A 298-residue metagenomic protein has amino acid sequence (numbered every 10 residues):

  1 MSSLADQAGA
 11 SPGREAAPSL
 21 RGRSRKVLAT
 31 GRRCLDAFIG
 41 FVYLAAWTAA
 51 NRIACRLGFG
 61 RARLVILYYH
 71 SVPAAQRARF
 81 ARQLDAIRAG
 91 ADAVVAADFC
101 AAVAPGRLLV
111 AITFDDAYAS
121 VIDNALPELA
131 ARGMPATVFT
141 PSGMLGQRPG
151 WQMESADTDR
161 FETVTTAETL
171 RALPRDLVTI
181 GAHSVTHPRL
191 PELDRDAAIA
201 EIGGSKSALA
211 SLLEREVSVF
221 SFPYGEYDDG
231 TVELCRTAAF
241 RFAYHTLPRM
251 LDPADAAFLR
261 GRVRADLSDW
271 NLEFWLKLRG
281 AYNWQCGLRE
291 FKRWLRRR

Functional and structural regions predicted by a protein language model:
S2-D6, P12-T113, A119-D123, E192-R298: C-terminal active-site subregion of NodB/CE4 polysaccharide deacetylases
T48-C55, S155-R175: Alpha-helical scaffolding within the catalytic cores of extracellular/periplasmic polymer-degrading hydrolases
L67, T179-P188: Histidine-centered catalytic micro-motifs
Q83-L84, R88-D92, P127-M134, T163-G181: Acidic (Asp/Glu)-rich catalytic clusters
T113-F114, G181: Generic enzyme active-site microenvironment
F114-V121, A125-E128, R132, P141-L145: Acidic/aromatic-lined carbohydrate-recognition and catalytic surfaces of CAZymes acting on diverse glycans
G133-S155: A short, conserved beta-to-alpha structural element at the edge of catalytic cores that scaffolds binding
Q147-P149, P188-L193: A short acidic, helix-capping loop that chelates divalent metal ions and anchors anionic groups
